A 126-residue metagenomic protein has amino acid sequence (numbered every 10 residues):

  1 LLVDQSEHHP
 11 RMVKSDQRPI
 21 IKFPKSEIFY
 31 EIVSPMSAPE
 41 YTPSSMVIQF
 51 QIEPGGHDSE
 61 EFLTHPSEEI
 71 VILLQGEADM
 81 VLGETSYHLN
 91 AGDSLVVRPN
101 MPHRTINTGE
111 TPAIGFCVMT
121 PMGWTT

Functional and structural regions predicted by a protein language model:
L1-R11: Short C-terminal boundary/hinge segments that cap the last helix of small helical domains
P19-E61, V118-M119, G123: A short glycine-rich, His/Asp/Glu-containing loop-to-beta-strand
I28, N90-A91, P99-T125: Ligand-binding loop in jelly-roll beta-barrel domains
V33, G83-P99: Short acidic-glycine-tyrosine-enriched beta hairpin
Q49-P54, T64-M80: Short, conserved beta-strand element in jelly-roll/cupin
D58-H65, I106-T108: Short histidine-centered beta-strand/loop micro-motifs that create catalytic or ligand/metal-coordination sites
I70, E77-D79, S86, P102 (+1 more regions): Structural motif
